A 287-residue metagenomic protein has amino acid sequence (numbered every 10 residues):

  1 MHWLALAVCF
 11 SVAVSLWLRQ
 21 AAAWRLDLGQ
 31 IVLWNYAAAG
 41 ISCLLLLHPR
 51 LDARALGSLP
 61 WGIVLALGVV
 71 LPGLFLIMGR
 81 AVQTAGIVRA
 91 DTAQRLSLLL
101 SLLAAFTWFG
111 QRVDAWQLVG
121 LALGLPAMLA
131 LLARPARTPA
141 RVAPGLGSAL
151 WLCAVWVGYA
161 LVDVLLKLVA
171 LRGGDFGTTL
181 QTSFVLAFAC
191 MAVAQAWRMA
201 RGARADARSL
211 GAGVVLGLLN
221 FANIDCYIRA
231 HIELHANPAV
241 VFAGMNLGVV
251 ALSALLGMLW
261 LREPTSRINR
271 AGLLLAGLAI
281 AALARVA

Functional and structural regions predicted by a protein language model:
M1-A287: Polytopic alpha-helical membrane proteins, predominantly small-molecule transporters/carriers
